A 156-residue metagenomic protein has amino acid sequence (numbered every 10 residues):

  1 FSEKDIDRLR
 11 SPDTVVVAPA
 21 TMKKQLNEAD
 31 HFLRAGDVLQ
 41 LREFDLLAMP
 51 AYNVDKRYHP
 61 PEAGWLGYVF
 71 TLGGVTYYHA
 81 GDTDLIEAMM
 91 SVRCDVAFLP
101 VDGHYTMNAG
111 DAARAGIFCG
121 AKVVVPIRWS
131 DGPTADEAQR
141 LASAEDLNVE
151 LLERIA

Functional and structural regions predicted by a protein language model:
F1-A18, R93-F98: Active-site metal-binding motif and surrounding structural segment of the metallo-beta-lactamase
E3-R10, G67, M89, A112-G116 (+1 more regions): Short amphipathic alpha-helical segments and helix-helix/interface helices
L9-R10, M22-E28, F70, M89-R93 (+1 more regions): Alpha-helix C-terminal capping segments
D13-T21, V123-R128: Short internal beta-strands
V17-Q25, R34-G36, D84: Short, polar loop motifs at secondary-structure junctions
E28-Q40, A113, I117-A156: Binuclear metal-ion centers of metallo-dependent hydrolases, dominated by the metallo-beta-lactamase
D30-V92, M107, E153-A156: Core dinuclear metal-dependent hydrolase active-site scaffold
V69-K122, P126-P133: Metallo-beta-lactamase
